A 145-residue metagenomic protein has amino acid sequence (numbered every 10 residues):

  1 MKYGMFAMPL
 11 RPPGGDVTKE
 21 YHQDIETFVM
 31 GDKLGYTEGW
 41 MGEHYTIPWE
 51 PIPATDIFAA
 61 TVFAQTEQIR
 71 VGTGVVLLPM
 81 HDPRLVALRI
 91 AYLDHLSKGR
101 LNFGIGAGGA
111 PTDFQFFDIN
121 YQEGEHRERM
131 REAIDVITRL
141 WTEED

Functional and structural regions predicted by a protein language model:
M1-T73: N-terminal beta1-alpha1-beta2 module of alpha/beta enzyme domains
K2-V17, P79-D145: Flexible, glycine-rich active-site loops centered on histidine and acidic residues that chelate a metal or position
D24-T27, A59, G74, R89-A91 (+2 more regions): Short, flexible coil/linker segments at or flanking structured domains
Y45, V76, G108: Catalytic metal-binding/acid-base residues of hydrolase active sites
E50-A54, L78, L85: Generic, well-ordered alpha-helical segments
G72-M80: Conserved strand-turn element in the central/C-terminal portion of the radical SAM core barrel that lines
